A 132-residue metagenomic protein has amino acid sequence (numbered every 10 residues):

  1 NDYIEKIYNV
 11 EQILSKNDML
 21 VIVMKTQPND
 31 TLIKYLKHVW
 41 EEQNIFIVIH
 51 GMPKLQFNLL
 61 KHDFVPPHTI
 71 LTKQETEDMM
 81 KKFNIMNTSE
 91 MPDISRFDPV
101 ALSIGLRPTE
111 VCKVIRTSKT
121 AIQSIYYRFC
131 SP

Functional and structural regions predicted by a protein language model:
N1-K54: N-terminal intrinsically disordered, low-complexity, charge/repeat-rich segments that act as generic
Y35-M79: Extended boundary segments
M86-D98: Short, structured beta-strand/loop micro-motifs enriched in basic residues and often containing a Trp
K119-F129: Short, Lys/Arg- and Gly-enriched loop/turn segments at beta-strand edges
